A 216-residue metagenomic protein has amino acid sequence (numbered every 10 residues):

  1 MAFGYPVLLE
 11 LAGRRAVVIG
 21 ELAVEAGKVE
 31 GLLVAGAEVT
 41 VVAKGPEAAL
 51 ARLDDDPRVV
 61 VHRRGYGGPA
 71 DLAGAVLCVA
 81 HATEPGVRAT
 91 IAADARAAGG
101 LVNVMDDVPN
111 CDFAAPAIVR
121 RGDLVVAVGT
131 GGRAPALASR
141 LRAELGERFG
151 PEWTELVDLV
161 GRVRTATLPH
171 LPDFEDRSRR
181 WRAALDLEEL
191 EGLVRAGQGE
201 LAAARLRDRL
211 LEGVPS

Functional and structural regions predicted by a protein language model:
G4-L33, A43, L159-T167, R177: Glycine-rich adenosine-cofactor-binding loop
G27, A35-L53: NAD(P)-binding Rossmann-fold cofactor-contacting core
E38-T40, A75-P85, L124-R133, E147: Short beta-strand and adjoining strand-loop segment in the mid-core of the Rossmann-like NAD(P)-dependent dehydrogenase
R58-V60: Short, conserved active-site loop motifs that form the nucleotide-linked donor/cofactor pocket
R64-G68: Conserved SAM/SAH-binding loop
L77-E84, R88-A115: ADP-ribose/adenylate-binding Rossmann-like module
V104-T154: E1/E1-like adenylate-forming module used to activate ubiquitin-like modifiers and sulfur-carrier proteins
G132-S216: An accessory alpha-helical subdomain
